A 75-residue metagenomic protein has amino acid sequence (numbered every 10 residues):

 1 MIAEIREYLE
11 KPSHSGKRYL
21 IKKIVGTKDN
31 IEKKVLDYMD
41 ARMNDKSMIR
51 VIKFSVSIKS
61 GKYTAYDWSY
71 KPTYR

Functional and structural regions predicted by a protein language model:
M1-K17: Short aromatic-glycine-(Arg/Gly/Cys) micro-motifs in beta-strand/loop hairpins
G16, T27-I52: A short, charged, amphipathic alpha-helix used as a generic interaction element across diverse proteins
K22-D29, S69-R75: Generic detection of short hydrophobic beta-strand segments and adjacent strand-loop junctions
D40-R75: Short, mixed-charge low-complexity intrinsically disordered segments
